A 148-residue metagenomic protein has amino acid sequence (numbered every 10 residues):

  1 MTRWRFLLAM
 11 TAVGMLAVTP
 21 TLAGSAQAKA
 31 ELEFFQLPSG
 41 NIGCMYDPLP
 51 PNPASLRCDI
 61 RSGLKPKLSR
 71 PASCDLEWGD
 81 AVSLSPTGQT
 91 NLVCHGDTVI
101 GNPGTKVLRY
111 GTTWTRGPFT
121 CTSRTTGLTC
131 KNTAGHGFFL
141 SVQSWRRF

Functional and structural regions predicted by a protein language model:
M1-T11: Bacterial N-terminal signal peptides that target proteins for export
A9-T21: Bacterial N-terminal signal peptides
V18-F34: C-terminal region of N-terminal signal peptides and the immediate post-cleavage residues of exported proteins
K29-S39, S85, V142: Short helix/turn-capping signatures at newly exposed starts of structured segments
S39-R61, T115-T133: Extracellular/lumenal glycan-associated surfaces
S55-L108, L140-F148: A low-complexity, Ser/Thr/Gly/Pro-enriched, surface-exposed linker/loop concept that marks segments flanking
V99-F138, V142-S144: Extracytosolic low-complexity repeat regions of secreted or lipid-anchored proteins
